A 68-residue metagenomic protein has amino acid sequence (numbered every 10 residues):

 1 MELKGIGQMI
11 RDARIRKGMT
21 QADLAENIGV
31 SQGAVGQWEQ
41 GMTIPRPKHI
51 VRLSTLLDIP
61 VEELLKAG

Functional and structural regions predicted by a protein language model:
M1-R16: A short, Lys/Arg-rich alpha-helix, primarily the initiator
Q8, M19, P45-K48: Residue-level signal for the short linker/turn that defines the boundary of a DNA-recognition helix
G18-Q37, R52: Short alpha-helical DNA-recognition segment
G29, R46-E63: DNA major-groove recognition helix of helix-turn-helix/homeodomain DNA-binding modules
Q40: Short, conserved catalytic or interaction motifs in soluble domains
